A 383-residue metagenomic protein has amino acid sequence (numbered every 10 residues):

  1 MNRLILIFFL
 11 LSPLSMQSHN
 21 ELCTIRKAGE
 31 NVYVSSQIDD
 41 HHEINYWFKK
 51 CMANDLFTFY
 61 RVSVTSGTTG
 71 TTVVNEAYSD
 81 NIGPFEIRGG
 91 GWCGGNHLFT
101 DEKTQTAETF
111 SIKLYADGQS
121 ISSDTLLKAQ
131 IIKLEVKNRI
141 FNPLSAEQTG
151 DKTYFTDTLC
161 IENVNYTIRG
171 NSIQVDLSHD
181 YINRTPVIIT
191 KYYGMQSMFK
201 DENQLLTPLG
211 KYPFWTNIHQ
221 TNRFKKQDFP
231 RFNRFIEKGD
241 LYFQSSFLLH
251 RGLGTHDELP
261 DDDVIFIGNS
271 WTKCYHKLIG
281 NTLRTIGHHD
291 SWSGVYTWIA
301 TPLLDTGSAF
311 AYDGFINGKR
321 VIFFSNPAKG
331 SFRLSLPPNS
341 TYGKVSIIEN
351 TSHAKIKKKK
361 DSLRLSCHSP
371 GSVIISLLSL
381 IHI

Functional and structural regions predicted by a protein language model:
L4-P13: Sec-dependent N-terminal signal peptides
S18-T104: Beta-strand-rich N-terminal accessory domains
H19-H42, W47-C51, R234-T341, S346-P370: Beta-strand-rich recognition/accessory modules
I82-G170, R184-P186: Extended, loop-rich substrate-binding clefts of extracytoplasmic carbohydrate-active enzymes
E135-K137, Q174-D180, V295-T297: Residues within well-ordered beta-strands of beta-sheet-rich folds
R169-P213: Acidic (Asp/Glu-rich), glycine- and aromatic
G210-G239: Extended amphipathic alpha-helical segments with heptad-repeat/coiled-coil character used for oligomerization, fusion
I381-I383: Conserved small/polar residues in nucleotide/adenosyl-binding loops
